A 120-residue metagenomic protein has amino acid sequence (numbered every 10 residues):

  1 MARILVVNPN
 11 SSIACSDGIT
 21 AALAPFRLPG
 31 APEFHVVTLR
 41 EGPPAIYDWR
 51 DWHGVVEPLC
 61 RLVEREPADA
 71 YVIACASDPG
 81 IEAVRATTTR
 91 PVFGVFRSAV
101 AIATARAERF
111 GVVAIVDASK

Functional and structural regions predicted by a protein language model:
M1-E57, I115-K120: N-terminal glycine-rich anion-binding loop in soluble enzyme alpha/beta folds
D17, E82, A101: Alpha-helical elements of the RecA-like P-loop NTPase motor core of helicases
H35-V37, P67, A101: A structural signal for the main folded, soluble domain(s) of proteins
V36-V37, Y71-I73, V92-V95: General beta-strand structural signal in soluble alpha/beta enzymes
V55-T87: Beta-alpha junction/loop-to-helix N-cap segments that form part of ligand/metal-binding clefts
R85-R106: Short, acidic/small-residue loops that bind anionic groups at enzyme active sites
A99-K120: Conserved beta-alpha
